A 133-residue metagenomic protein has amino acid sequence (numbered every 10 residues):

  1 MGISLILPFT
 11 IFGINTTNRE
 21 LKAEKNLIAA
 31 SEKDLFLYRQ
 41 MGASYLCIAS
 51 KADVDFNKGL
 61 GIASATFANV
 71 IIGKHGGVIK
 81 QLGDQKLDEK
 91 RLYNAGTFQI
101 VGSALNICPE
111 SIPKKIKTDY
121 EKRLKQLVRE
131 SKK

Functional and structural regions predicted by a protein language model:
M1-K22: Classical Sec-dependent N-terminal signal peptides that target proteins to the secretory pathway
E24-L87: Short N-proximal segments of mature Sec-exported proteins
G61-K133: Compact alpha-helical subdomains of small soluble proteins
